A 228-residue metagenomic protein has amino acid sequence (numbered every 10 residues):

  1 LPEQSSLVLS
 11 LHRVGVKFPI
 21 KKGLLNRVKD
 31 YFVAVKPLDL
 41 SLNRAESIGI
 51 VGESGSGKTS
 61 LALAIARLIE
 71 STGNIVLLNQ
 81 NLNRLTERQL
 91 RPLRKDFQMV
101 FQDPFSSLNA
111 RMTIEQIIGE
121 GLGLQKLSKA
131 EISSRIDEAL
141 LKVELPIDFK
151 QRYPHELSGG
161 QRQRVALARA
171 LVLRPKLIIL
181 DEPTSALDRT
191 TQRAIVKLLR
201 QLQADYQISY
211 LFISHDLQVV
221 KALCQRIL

Functional and structural regions predicted by a protein language model:
L25-K29, L82-Q98, Q116, L124: ABC ATPase NBD coupling module
G73-N81: Conserved ABC transporter NBD signature motif
A130-D148, Q201: Conserved ABC ATPase "signature" region
Y153-L157, Q161: Conserved ABC ATPase signature
L167, I195: Hydrophobic anchor residue at the start of the ABC signature
V172-K176: A short, proline-enriched helix->beta-strand linker immediately N-terminal to the Walker B motif in ABC-type P-loop
V220-A222: A short, surface-exposed alpha-helical micro-motif characterized by mixed small hydrophobic and charged/polar residues
